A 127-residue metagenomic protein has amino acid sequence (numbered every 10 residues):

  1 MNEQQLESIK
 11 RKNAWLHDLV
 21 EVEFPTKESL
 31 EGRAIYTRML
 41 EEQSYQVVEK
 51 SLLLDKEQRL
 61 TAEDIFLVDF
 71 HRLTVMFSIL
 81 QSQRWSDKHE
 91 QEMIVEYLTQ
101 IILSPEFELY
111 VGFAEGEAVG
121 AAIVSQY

Functional and structural regions predicted by a protein language model:
M1-D64: Acyl-donor-binding surface of acyltransferase catalytic domains
K12, E42-T99: Short amphipathic alpha-helix that is part of the acyltransferase structural core
Q100-P105: Short loop/turn motifs at secondary-structure junctions and domain boundaries
E106-A122: Conserved beta-hairpin
Q126-Y127: A conserved beta-turn-beta hairpin within the catalytic core of GNAT-like acetyltransferases that forms part
